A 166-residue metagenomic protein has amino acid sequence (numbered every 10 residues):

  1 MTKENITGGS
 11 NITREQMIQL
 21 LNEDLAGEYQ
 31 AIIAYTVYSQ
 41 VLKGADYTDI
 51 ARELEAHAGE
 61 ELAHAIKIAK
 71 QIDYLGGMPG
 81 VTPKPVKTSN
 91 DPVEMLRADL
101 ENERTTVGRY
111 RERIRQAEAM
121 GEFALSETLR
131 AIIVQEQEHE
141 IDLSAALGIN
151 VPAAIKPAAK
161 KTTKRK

Functional and structural regions predicted by a protein language model:
M1-K166: Iron-associated oxidoreductase/ferritin-like identity signal
